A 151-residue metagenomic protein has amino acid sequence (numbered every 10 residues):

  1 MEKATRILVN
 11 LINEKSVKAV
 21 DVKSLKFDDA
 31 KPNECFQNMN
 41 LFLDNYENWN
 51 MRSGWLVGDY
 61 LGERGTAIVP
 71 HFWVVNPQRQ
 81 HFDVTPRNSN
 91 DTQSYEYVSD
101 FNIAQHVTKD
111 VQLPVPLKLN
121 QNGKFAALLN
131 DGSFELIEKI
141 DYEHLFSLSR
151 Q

Functional and structural regions predicted by a protein language model:
M1-Q151: A structural boundary/capping signal
